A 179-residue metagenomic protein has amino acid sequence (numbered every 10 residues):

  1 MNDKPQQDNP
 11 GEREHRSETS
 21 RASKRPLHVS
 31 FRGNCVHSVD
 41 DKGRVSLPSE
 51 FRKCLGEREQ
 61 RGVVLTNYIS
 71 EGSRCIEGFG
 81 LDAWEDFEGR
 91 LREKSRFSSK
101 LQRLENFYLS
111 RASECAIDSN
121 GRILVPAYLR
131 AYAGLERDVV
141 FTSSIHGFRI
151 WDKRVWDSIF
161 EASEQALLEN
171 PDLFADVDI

Functional and structural regions predicted by a protein language model:
M1-C35, D41-K42, F51-N120, Y128-I179: Flexible "stalk/tail and boundary" regions
